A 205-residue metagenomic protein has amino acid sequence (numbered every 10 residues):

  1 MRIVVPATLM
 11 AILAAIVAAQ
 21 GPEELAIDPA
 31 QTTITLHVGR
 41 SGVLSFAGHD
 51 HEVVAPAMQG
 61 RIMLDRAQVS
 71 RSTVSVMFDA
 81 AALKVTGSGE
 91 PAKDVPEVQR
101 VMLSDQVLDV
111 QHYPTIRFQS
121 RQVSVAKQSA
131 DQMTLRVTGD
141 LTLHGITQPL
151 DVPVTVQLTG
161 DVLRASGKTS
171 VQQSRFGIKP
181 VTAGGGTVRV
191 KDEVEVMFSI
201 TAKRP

Functional and structural regions predicted by a protein language model:
V4-I16: Bacterial N-terminal signal peptides
A19-P205: Low-complexity, acidic/polar, glycine-enriched regions of mature
